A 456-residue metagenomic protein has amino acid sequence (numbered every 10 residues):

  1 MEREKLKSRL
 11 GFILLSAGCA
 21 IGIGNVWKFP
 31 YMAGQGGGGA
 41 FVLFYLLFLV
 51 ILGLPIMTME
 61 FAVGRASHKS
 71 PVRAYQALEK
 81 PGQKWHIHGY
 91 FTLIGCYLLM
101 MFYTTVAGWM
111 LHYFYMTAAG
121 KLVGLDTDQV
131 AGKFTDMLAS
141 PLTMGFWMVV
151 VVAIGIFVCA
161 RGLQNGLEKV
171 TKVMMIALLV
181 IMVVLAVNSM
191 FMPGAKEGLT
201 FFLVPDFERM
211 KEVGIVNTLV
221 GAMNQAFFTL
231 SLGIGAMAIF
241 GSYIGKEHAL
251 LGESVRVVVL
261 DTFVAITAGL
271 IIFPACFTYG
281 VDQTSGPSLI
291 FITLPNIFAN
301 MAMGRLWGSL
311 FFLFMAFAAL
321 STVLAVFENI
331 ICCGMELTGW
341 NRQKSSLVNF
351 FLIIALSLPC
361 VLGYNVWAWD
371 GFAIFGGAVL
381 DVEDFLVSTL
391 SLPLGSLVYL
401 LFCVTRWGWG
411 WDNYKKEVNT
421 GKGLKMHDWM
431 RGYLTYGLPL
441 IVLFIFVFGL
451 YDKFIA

Functional and structural regions predicted by a protein language model:
M1-W27, I56-F61, R65-L78, G82-I87 (+2 more regions): Membrane-interface "cap" regions at the ends of multi-pass membrane proteins
E2-L6, L10, E168, K172-L320 (+3 more regions): Membrane-embedded translocation segments of transport machinery
R3, R73, A107-A139, Y243-E247 (+6 more regions): Helix-loop-helix connectors at the membrane interface of multi-pass transporters/channels
R3-E4, M32-G36, A66-F91, T104-Q164 (+5 more regions): Inter-helical loop and helix-membrane interface segments of multi-pass membrane transporters/permeases
K5, G11-I13, C19, G145-F146 (+5 more regions): Loop-to-transmembrane helix boundary motifs in multi-pass membrane proteins
G11-F48, G235-G241, L251-V255, V259-L260: Transmembrane helix-boundary motif of multi-pass solute transporters/channels
M32-G36, K84-M100, T135-M137, V150-M174 (+3 more regions): Membrane-water interface regions at transmembrane-helix termini and the short interhelical loops of multi-pass membrane
H88-F91, T338-F350, V382-V442: C-terminal membrane-solvent junction of multi-pass transporters and transport-like membrane proteins
